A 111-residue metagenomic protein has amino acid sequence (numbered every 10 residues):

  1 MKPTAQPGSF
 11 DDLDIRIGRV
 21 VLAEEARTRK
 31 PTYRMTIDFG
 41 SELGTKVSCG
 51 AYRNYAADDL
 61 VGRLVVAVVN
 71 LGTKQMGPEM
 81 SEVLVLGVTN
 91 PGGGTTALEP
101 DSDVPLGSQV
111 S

Functional and structural regions predicted by a protein language model:
M1-S111: Phosphate-backbone binding interfaces of nucleic-acid-interacting proteins
